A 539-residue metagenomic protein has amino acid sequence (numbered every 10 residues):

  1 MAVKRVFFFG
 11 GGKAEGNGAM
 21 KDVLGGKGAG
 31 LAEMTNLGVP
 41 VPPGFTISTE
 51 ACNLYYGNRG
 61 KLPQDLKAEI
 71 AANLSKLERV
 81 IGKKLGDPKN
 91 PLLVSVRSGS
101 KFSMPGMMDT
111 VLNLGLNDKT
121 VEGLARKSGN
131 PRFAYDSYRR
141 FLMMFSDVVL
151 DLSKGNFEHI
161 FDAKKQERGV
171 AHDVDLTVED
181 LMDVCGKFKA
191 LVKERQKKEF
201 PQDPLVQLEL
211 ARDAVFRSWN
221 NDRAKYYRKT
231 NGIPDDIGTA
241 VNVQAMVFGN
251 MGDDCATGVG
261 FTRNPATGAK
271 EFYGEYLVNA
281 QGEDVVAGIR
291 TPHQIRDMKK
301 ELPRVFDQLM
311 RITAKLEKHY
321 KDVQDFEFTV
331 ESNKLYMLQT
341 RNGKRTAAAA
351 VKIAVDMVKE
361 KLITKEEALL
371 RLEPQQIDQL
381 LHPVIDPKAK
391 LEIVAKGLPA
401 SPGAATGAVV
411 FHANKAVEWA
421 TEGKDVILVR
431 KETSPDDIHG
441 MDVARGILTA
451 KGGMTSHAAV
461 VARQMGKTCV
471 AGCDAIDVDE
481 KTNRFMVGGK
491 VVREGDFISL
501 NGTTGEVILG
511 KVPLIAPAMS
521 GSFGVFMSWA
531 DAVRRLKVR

Functional and structural regions predicted by a protein language model:
M1-E392, E418, K424-I427, E432-H439 (+6 more regions): Nucleotide/phosphate-binding sheet-loop regions of phosphoryl- and nucleotidyl-transfer enzymes
P303-R304, A400, F411: Metal-dependent enolase-superfamily TIM-barrel catalytic cores that perform enediolate-based chemistry
V384-P387, G403-A416, A420-D425, K431-R539: Acidic, glycine-rich flexible loop/linker segments
K396-G403: Acidic/glycine-enriched edge-of-secondary-structure segments
